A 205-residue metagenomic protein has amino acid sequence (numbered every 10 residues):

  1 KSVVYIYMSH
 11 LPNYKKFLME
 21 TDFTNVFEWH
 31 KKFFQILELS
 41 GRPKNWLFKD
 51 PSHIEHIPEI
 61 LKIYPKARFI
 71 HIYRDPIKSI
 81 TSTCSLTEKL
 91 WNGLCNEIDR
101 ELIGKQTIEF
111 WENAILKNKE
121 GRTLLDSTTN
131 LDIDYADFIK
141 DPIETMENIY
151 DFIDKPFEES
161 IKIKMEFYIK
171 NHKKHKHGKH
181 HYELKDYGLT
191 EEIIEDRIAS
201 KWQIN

Functional and structural regions predicted by a protein language model:
K1-I72, S79, K117-E120, L124-L125: PAPS-dependent sulfotransferase catalytic domain
H10-F27, L37-G41, C84-D132, A136-N205: PAPS-dependent sulfotransferases, especially Golgi type II membrane carbohydrate sulfotransferases
S52-E55, D75-S79, S85-L86, A136-I139: Short, solvent-exposed loop/turn segments at secondary-structure junctions
R68-I70, P76, I153-F157: C-terminal, active-site-flanking charged/polar segments
I72-Y73, D132: Generic enzyme active-site microenvironment
